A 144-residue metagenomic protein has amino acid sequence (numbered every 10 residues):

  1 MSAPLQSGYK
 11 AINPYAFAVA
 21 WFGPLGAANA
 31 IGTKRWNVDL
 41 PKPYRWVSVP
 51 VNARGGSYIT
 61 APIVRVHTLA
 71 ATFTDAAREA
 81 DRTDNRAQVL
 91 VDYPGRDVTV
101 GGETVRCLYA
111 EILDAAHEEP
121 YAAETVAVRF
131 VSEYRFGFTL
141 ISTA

Functional and structural regions predicted by a protein language model:
M1-G56, P94-V105: Small/polar-rich, solvent-exposed N-terminal microdomains that initiate assembly or binding
S2-P14, A70-R82, F138-A144: Short N-terminal helix-initiation segments at or just after the protein's N-terminus
G26-D75, L113-A127, I141: Short, solvent-exposed beta-alpha or beta-beta edge segments that form flexible loop/patches at the rim of ligand
T72-T99: Mid-chain, well-packed structural core segment of small domains
V89-A144: Acidic-leaning, charged glycine-interspersed low-complexity segments
